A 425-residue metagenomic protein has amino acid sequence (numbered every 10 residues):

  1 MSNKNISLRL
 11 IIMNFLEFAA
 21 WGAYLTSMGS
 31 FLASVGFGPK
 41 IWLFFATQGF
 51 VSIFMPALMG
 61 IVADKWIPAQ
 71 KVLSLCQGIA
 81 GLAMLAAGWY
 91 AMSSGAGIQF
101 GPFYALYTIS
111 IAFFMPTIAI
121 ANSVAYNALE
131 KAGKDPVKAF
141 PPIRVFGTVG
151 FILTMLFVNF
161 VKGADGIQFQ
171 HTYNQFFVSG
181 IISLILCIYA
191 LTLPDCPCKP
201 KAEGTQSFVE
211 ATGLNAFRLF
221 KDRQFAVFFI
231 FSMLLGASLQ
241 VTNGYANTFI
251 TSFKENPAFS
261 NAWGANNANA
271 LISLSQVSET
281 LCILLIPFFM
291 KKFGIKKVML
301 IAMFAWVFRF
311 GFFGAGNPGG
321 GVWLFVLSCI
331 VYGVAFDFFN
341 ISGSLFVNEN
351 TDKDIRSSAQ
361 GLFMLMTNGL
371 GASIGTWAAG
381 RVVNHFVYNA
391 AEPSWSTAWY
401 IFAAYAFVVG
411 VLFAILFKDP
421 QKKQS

Functional and structural regions predicted by a protein language model:
M1-I53, Q224-S260, N267-L271, N340: Helix-loop boundary and gating motifs at the non-cytosolic
M1-K4, P194-F229, E255-S260: Juxtamembrane intracellular "pre-TM" segments in multi-pass secondary transporters
R9, L58, A86-M92, I182-D195 (+2 more regions): Multi-pass alpha-helical transporter architecture, strongest for 12-TM Major Facilitator/SLC carriers used
W42-D64, A270-I286: Central cavity-lining transmembrane alpha-helices of secondary-active solute carriers, predominantly the Major
D64-I79, K291-M303: Cytoplasmic membrane-interface "Motif A"-like loop-to-helix N-cap segments of 12-TM Major Facilitator Superfamily
G78-G97, F304-G319: C-terminal ends and interior cores of transmembrane alpha-helices in multi-pass membrane transporters/permeases
T108-F146: Cytoplasmic helix-loop-helix junction between adjacent transmembrane helices in 12-TM secondary transporters
F160-I181, R381-A406: A membrane-interface helix-boundary motif in multi-pass transporters
